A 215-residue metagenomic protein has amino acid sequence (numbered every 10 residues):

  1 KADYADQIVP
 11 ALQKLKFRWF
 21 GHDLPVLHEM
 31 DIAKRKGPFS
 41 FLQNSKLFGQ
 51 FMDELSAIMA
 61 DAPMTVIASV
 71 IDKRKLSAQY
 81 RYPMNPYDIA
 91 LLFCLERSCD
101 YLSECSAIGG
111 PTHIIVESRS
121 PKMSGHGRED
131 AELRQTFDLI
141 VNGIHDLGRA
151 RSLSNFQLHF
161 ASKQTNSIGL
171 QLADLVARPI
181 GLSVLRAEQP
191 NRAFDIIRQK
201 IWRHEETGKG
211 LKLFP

Functional and structural regions predicted by a protein language model:
K1-P215: Phosphate-ester processing/binding pockets and catalytic centers
